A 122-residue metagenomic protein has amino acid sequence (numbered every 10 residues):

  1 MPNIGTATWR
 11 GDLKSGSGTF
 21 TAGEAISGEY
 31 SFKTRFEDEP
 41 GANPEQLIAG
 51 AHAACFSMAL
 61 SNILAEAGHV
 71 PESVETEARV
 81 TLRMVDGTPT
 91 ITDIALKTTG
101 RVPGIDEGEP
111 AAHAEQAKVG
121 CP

Functional and structural regions predicted by a protein language model:
M1-G50, S57-P122: Extended beta-strand/beta-hairpin segments
